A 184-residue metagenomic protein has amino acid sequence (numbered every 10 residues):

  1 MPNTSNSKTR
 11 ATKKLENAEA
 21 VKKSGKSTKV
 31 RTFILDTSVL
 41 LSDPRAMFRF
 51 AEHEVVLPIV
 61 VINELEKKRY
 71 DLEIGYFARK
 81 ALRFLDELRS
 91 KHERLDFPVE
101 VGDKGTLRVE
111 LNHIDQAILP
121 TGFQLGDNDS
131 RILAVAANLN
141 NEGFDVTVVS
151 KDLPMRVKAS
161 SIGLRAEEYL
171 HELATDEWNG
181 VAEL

Functional and structural regions predicted by a protein language model:
M1-V30: Non-catalytic pre-domain segments flanking phosphatase-related domains
E19-K26, R31-T147, L153-S160, L164-L184: Active-site-proximal, substrate-binding regions of enzyme catalytic domains and RNA-binding/basic surfaces
